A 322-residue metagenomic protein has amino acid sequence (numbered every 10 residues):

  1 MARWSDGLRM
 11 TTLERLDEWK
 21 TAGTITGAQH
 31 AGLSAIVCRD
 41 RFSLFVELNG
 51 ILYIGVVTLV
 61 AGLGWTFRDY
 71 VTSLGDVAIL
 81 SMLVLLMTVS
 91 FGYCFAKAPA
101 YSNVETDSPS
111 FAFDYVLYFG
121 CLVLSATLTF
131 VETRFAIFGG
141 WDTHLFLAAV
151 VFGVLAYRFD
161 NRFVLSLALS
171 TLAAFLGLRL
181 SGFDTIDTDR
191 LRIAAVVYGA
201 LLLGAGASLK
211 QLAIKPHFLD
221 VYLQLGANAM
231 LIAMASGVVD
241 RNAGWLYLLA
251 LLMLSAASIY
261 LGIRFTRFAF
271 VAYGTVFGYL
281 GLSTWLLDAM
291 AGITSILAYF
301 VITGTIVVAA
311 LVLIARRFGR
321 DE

Functional and structural regions predicted by a protein language model:
A2-E322: Alpha-helical multi-pass membrane segments and their bilayer interfacial helix-loop junctions
